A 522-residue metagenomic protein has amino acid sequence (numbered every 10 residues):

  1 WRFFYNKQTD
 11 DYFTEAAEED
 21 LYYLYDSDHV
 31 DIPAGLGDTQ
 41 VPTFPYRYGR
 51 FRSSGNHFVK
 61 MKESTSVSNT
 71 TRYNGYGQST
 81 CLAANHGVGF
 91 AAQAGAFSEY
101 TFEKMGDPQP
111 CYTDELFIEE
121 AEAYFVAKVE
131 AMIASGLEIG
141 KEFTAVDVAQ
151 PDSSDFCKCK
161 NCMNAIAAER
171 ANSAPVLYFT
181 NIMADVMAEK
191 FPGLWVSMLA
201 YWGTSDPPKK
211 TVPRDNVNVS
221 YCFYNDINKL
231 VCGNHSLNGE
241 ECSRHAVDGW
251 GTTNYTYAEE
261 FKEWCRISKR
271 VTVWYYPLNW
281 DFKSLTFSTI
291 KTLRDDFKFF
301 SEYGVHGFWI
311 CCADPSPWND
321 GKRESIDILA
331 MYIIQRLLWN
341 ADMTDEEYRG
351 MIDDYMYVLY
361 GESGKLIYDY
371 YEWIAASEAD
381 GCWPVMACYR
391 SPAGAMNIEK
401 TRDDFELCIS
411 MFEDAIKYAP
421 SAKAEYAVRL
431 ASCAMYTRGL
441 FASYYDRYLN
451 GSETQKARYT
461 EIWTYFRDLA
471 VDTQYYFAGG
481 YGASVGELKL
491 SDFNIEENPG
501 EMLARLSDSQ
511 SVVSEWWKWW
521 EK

Functional and structural regions predicted by a protein language model:
W1-Y178, A188, K262-T286: Feature activates predominantly on carbohydrate-active enzymes
Y48, F143-D147, W195-S197, N216-S220 (+2 more regions): Structural preference for beta-strand elements that scaffold enzyme active sites
D107, S153-D155, C222-A246, L278-W280: Conserved radical SAM core fold
Q109-E119, V126-A127, A134, E240-K365 (+1 more regions): Structured mid-domain segments that build the active-site/substrate or prosthetic-cofactor binding neighborhood
I166-V186, R214-G233, F300, I333-M343: Acidic, His- and aromatic-enriched active-site or binding-groove loops in soluble protein domains that engage sugars
T180-D206, V271-W280, F308-A313: Aromatic-lined carbohydrate-recognition surfaces of secreted/lumenal glycan-active proteins
S197-V231, S284-K291, P317-L329, A434-Y436: Substrate-binding cleft/loops of secretory-pathway carbohydrate-active enzymes
Y332-K522: Catalytic domains of carbohydrate-active enzymes that cleave complex glycans
